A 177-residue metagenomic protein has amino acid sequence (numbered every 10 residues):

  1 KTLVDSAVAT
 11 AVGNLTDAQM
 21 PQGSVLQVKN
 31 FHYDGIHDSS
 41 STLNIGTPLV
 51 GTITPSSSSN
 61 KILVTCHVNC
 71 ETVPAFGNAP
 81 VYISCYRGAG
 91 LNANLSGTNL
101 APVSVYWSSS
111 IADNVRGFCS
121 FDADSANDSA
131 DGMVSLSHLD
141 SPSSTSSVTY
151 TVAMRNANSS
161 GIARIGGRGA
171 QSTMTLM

Functional and structural regions predicted by a protein language model:
K1-T47, L100: Fibrous stalk/shaft segments of extracellular and virion attachment machinery
H32, H37-L43, T52-S147, A153-M177: Terminal beta-strand-rich extracellular "head" domains that mediate receptor/glycan or other ligand binding
